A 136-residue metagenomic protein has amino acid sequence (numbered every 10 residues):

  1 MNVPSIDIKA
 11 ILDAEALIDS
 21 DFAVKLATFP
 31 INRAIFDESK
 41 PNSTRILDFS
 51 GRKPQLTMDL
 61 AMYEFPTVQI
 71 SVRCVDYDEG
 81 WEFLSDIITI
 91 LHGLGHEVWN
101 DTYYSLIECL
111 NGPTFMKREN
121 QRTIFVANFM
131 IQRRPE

Functional and structural regions predicted by a protein language model:
M1-A14, F49-Y63, T102-E136: Short, charged interaction patches at domain edges and termini
M1-L60, E82, L94-H96, N100: Small/polar-rich, solvent-exposed N-terminal microdomains that initiate assembly or binding
S39-P41, Y63-T67, I124: Short connector loops at helix/strand junctions that flank enzyme active sites, especially segments positioning acidic
S71-R73, Q132: Short hydrophobic/aromatic beta-strand micro-patches that form the beta-sheet surface supporting nucleotide- or nucleic
R73-G93: Mid-chain, well-packed structural core segment of small domains
I88, V98, S105-L106: Residue-level signal for alpha-helical context at structural boundaries
